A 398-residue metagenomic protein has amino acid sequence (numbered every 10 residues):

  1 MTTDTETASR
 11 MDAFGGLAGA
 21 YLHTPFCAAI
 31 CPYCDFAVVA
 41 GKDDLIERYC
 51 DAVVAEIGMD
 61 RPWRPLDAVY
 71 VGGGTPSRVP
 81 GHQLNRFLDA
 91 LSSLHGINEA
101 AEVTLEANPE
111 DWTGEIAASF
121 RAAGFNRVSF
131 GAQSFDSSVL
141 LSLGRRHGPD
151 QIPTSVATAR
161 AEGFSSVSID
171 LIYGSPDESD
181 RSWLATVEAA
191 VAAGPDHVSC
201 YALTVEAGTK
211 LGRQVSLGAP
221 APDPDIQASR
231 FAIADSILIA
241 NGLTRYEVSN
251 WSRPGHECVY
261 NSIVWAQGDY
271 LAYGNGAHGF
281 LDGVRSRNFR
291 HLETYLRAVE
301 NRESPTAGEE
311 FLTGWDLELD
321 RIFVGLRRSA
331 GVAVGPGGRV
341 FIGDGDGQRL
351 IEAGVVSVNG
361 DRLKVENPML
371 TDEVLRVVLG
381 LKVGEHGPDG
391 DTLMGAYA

Functional and structural regions predicted by a protein language model:
T3-G19, V38-D60, P65-G72, P76-F341 (+1 more regions): C-terminal scaffold of the Radical SAM
H23-V38: Local cysteine-cluster metal-coordination motifs and their immediate loop/turn environment, predominantly Fe-S cluster
T24, A107, K364-V365: Hydrophobic residues in beta-strands and at strand termini
C27, D196, D269, G360-D361: Beta-strand-connecting loop/turn residues
W251, G360-L363: Short, Lys/Arg-rich nucleic-acid/phosphate-binding segment
G338-A353: Short amphipathic alpha-helical interaction segments
I351-D361: A short, conserved structural fragment
V365-A398: Short, amphipathic alpha-helical interaction segments positioned at domain boundaries
